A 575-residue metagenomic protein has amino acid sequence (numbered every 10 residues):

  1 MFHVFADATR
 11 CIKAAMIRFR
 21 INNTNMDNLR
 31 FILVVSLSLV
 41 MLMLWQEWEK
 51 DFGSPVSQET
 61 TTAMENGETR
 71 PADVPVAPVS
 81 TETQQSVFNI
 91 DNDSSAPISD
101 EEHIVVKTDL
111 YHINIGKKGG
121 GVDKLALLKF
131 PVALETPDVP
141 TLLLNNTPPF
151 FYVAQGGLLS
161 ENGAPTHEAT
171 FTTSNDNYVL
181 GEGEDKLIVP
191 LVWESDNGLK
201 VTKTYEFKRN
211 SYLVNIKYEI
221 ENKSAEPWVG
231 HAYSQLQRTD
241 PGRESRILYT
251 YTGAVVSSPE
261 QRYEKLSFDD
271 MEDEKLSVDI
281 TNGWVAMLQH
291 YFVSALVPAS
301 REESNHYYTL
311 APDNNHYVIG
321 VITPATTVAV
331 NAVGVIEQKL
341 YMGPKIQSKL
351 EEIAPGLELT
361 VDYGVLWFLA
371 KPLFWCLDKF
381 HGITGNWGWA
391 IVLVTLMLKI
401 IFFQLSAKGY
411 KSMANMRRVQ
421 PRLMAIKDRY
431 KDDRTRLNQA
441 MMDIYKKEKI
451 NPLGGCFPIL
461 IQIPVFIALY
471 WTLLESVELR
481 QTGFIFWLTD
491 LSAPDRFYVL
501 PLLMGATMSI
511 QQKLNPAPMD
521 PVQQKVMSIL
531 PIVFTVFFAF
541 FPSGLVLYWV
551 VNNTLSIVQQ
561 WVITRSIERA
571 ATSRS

Functional and structural regions predicted by a protein language model:
M1-I400, A570-S575: Membrane-protein biogenesis/insertion across secretory and organellar systems
F19, W48, L199, N331 (+3 more regions): Membrane-interface amphipathic helices and adjacent TM-edge segments
I32-W45, F466-L469, L502-T507, I529-V533: Core hydrophobic alpha-helical membrane-spanning segments
V34, D51-F52, G544-V551: Hydrophobic alpha-helical membrane segments of integral membrane proteins
F374-G385, Y445-K449, L453, S492 (+2 more regions): Alpha-helical membrane-interface segments at transmembrane helix boundaries
G385-N386, F537-V546: Transmembrane helix interruption/hinge and helix-loop junction motifs
W471-L502: Conserved catalytic motifs of ABC-family nucleotide-binding domains
